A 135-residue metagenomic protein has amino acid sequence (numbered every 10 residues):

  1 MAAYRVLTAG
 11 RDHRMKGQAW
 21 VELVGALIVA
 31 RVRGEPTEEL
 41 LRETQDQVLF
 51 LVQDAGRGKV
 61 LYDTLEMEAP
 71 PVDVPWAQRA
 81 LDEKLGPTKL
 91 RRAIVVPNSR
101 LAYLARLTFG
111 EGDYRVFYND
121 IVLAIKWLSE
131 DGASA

Functional and structural regions predicted by a protein language model:
A2-A135: Amphipathic, Lys/Arg-enriched alpha-helical "gate/interface" segment within cytosolic domains that mediates
